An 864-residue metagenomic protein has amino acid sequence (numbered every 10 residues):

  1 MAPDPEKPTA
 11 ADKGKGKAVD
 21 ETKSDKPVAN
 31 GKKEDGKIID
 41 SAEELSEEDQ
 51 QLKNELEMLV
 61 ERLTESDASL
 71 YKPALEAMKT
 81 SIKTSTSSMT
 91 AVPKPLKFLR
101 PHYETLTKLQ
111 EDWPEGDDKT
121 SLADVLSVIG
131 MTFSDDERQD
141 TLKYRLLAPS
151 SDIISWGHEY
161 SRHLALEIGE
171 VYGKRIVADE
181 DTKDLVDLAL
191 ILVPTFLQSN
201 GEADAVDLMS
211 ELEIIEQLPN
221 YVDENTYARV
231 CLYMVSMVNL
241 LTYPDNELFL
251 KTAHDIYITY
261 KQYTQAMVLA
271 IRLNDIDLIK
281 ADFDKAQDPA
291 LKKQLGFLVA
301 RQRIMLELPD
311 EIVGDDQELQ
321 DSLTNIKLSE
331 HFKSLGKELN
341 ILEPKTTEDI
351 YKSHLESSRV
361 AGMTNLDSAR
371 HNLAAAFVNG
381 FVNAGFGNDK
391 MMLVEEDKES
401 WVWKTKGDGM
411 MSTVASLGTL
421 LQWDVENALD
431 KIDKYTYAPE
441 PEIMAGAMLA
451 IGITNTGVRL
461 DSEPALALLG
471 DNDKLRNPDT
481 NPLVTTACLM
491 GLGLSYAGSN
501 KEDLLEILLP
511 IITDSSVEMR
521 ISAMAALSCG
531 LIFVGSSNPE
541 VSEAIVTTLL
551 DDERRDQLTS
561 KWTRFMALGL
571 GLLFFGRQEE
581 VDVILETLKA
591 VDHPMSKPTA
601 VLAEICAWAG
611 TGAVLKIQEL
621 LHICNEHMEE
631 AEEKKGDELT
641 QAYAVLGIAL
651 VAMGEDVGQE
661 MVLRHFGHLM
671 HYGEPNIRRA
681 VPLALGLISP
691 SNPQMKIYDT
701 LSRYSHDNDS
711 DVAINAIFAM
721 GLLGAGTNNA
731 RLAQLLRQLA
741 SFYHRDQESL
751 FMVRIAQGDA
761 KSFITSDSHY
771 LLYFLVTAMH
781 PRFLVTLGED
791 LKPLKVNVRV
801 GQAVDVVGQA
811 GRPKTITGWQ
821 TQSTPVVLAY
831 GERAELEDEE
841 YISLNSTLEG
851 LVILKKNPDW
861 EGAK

Functional and structural regions predicted by a protein language model:
M1, T9-A10, K17, V28 (+4 more regions): Residue-level detector of intrinsically disordered, flexible termini and proteolytic processing junctions
M1-P5, E861-K864: A positional/structural detector of protein chain ends, strongest at the extreme C-terminus and weakly at the extreme
A2-Y71: N-terminal "cap/leader" segments of large eukaryotic alpha-helical scaffolds
T9, K15, N30, L794-V796 (+3 more regions): Intrinsically disordered, low-complexity proline-rich segments enriched in Ser/Thr
A11-K15, E21-S24, D790-P793, A810-R812 (+1 more regions): Generic N-terminal leader/processing signal
L70-L75, K79-T84, S88-L836: Extended alpha-helical assembly domains of large eukaryotic scaffold proteins
E840: Periplasmic peptidoglycan-binding/tethering modules of Gram-negative envelope proteins
S843, T847-K864: Eukaryotic low-complexity, intrinsically disordered regulatory regions enriched in proline/serine/threonine
